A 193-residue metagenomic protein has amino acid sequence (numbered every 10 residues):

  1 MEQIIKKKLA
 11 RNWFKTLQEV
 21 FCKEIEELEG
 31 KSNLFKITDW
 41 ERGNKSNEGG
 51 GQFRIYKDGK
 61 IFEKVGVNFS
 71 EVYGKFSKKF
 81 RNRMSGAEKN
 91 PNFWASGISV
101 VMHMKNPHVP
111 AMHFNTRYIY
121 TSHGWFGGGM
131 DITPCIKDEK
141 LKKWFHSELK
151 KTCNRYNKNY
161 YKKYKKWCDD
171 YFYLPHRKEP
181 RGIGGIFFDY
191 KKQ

Functional and structural regions predicted by a protein language model:
E2-S85: Gly/Pro-rich turn-and-neighbor structural signature
K6, N106, S122, I132-D138 (+1 more regions): A generic structural motif
R11, Q18, C22, S99 (+3 more regions): Short, well-ordered alpha-helical packing segments
W13, L141, K178: Short, contiguous, pocket-lining structural segments that sit at or immediately flank catalytic/ligand-binding sites
E19-K23, E27-K31, I119-H123, N154-Y164: Secondary-structure boundary elements
G51-G128: Internal mixed beta-strand/loop scaffold within catalytic domains of large alpha/beta enzymes
S122-K163: Compact, glycine/acidic-enriched structural inserts
K163-Q193: A contiguous, surface-oriented mixed alpha/beta subdomain in the mid-to-C-terminal portion of proteins that forms
